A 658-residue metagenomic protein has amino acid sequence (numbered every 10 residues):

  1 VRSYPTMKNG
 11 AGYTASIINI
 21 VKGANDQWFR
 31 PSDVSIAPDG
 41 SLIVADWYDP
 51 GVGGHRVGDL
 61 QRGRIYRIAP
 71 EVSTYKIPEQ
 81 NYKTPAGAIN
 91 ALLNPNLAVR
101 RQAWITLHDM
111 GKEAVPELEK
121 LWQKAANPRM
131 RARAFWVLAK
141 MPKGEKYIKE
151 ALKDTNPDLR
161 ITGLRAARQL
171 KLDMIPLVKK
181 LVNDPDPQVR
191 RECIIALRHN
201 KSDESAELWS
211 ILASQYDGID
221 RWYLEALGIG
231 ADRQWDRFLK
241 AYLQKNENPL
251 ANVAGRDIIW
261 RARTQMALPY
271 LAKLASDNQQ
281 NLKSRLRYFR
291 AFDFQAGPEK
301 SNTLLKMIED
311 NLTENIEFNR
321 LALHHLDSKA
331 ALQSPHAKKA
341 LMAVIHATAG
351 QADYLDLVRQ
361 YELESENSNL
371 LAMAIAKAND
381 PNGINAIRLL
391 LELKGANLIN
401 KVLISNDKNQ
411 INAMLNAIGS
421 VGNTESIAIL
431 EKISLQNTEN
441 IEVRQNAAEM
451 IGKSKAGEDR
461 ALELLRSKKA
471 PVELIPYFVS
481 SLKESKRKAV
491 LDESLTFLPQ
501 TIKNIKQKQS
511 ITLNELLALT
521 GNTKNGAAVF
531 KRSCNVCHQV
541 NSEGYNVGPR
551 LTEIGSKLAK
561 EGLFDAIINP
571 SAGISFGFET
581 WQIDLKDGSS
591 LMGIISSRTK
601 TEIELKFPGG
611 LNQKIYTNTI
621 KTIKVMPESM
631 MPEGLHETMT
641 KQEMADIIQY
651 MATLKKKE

Functional and structural regions predicted by a protein language model:
V1, W28, I43-V44, P50-G53 (+8 more regions): Flexible loop/turn segments at secondary-structure boundaries
V1-G87, H108-D109, S542, N618 (+3 more regions): Beta-propeller domains with acidic blade repeats across secreted/periplasmic ectodomains and cytosolic WD/CNH propellers
R2-Y4, R100, A114, K600-K606: Beta-strand-rich binding/interaction modules
P38, A45, V490, I502-N504 (+5 more regions): Sequence context surrounding c-type heme c attachment/ligation sites in exported
A45, Q61, I68-V529, V547 (+3 more regions): Long, ordered, helix-rich scaffold segments
R64, V137, A528-S542, P549-N569 (+5 more regions): C-type cytochrome heme c attachment motif
Q80-A91, L516-L517, N522, A572-L591 (+1 more regions): Surface beta-strand/loop "capping" patches
A134, S481-K486, F497-N504, S589-L591 (+3 more regions): C-terminal capping alpha-helices of c-type cytochrome domains
